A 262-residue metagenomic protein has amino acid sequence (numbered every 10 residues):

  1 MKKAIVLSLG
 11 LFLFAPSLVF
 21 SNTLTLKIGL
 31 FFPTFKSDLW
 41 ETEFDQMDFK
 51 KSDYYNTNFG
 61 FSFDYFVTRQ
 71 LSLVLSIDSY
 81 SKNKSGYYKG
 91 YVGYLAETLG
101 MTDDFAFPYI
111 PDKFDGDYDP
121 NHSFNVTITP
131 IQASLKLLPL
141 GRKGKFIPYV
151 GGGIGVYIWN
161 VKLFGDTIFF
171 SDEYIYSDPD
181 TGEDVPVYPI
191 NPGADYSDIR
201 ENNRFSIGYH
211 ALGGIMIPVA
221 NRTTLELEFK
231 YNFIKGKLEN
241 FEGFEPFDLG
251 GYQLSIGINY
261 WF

Functional and structural regions predicted by a protein language model:
M1-T23: Cleavable N-terminal export/targeting peptides
F20-Y65, N259-W261: Short glycine/proline- and aromatic-enriched beta-strand/turn motifs that initiate or cap beta-hairpins
L24, Q70-L73, K143, N221-L225: Repeated loop/turn-to-beta-strand initiation elements of outer-membrane beta-barrel proteins
L30, F61-Y65, I77, I131-P139 (+4 more regions): Residues on the lipid-exposed face of transmembrane beta-strands in outer-membrane beta-barrel proteins
T34-Y54, S81-T129, Y157-S206, I234-G251: Extracellular/periplasm-exposed beta-strand and loop segments of Gram-negative cell-envelope proteins, dominated by
D48, M101, A211, M216-F262: Predominantly the C-terminal beta-signal and adjacent terminal strand-loop region of outer-membrane beta-barrel
T57, L71, T129-I131, P148 (+2 more regions): Hydrophobic core residues within well-ordered beta-strands of beta-rich domains
